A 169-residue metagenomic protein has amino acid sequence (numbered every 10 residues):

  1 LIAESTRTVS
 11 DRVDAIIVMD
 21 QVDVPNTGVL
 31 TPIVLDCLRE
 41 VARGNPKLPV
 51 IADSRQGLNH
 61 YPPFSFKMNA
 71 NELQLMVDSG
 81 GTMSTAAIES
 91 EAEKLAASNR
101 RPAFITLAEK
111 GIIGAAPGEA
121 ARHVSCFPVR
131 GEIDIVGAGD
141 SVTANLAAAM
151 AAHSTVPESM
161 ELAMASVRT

Functional and structural regions predicted by a protein language model:
L1-D20: Conserved N-terminal subdomain of the carbohydrate kinase-like
R7, D11, R43-P46, D78 (+3 more regions): Generic secondary-structure signature for well-ordered alpha-helical cores
I16-M19, N69, I112, D140 (+1 more regions): Conserved structural-core and active-site-/substrate-pathway-adjacent residues in large, well-folded domains of enzymes
V18-D23, A148: Short glycine-centered, acidic/aromatic-flanked micro-motifs in structured strand/loop junctions that mark active-site
D23-A121: Conserved phosphate/ATP/ADP-binding segment of small-molecule kinases
A70-Q74, V124-S125, D140-T143: Short acidic (Asp/Glu) and glycine-rich catalytic loops that position anionic groups and cofactors
E93, S98-N99, F127-T169: Conserved post-catalytic alpha-helical subdomain immediately downstream of the catalytic base and nucleotide-binding
G118-S125, I133: Charge-patterned, long linear interaction tracts outside catalytic cores
